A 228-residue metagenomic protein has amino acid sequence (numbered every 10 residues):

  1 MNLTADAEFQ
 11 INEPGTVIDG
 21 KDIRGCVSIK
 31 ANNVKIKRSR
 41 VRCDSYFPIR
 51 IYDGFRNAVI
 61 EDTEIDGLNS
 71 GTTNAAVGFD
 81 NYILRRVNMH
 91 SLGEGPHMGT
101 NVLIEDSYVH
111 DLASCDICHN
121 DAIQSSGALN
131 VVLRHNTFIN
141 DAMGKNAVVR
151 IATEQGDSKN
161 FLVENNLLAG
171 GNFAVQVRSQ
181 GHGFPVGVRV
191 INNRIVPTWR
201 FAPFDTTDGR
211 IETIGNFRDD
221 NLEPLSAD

Functional and structural regions predicted by a protein language model:
M1-S28: N-terminal domain-start segments of secreted/luminal proteins
L3-D6, I23-G25, C43-Y52, G67-A76 (+5 more regions): Extracellular beta-strand/beta-solenoid scaffold signature
N12, I51-G54: Long, distal/terminal scaffolding or interaction modules with repetitive or compositionally biased sequence
G15-D22, N33-C43, F55-G67, F79-S91 (+5 more regions): Right-handed parallel beta-helix
I29, M98-G99: Short glycine/proline-enriched turns and hinge-like loops at secondary-structure junctions
K30-N32, R50: Short amphipathic alpha-helical leader/targeting segments
